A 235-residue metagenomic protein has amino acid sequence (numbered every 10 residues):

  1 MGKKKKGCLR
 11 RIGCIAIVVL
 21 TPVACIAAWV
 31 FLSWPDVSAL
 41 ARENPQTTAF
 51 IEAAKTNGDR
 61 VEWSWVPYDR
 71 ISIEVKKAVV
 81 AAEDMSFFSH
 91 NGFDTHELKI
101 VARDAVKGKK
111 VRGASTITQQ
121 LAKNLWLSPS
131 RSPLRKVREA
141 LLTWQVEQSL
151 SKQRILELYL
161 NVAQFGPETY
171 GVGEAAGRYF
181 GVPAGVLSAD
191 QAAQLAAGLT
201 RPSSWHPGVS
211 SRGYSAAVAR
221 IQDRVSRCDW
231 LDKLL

Functional and structural regions predicted by a protein language model:
G2-L235: Juxtamembrane regions of bacterial inner-membrane/periplasmic proteins, predominantly the peptidoglycan biogenesis
